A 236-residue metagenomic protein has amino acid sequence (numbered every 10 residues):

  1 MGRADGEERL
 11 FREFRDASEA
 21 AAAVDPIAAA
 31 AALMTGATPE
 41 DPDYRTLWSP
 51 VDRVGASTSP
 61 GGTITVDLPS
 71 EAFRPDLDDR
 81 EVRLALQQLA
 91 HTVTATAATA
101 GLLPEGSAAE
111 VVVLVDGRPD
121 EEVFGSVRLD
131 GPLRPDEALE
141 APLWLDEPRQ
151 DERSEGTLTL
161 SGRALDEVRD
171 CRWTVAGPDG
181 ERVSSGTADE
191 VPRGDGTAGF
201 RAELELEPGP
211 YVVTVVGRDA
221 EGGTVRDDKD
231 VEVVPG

Functional and structural regions predicted by a protein language model:
M1-G236: Bimodal "functional hotspot" detector
